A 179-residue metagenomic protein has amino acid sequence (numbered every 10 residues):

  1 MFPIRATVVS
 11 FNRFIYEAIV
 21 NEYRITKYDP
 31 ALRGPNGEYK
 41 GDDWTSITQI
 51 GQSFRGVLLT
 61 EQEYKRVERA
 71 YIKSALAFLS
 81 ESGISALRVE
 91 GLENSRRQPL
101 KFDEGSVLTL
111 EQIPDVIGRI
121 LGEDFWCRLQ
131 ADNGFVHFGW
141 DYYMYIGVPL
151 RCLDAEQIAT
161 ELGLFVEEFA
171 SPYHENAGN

Functional and structural regions predicted by a protein language model:
M1-Y143, G147-N179: Structured alpha/beta or helical-core interaction and ligand-binding surfaces enriched in interleaved
